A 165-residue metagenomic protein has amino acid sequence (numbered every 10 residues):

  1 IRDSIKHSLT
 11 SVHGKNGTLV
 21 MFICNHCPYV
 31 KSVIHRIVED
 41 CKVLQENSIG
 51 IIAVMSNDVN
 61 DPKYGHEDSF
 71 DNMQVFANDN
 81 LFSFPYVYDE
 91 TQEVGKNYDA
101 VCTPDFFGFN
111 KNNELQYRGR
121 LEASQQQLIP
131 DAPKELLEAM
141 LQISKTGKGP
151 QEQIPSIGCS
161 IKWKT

Functional and structural regions predicted by a protein language model:
I1-Q142, P150-E152: Chalcogenol-based redox active-site neighborhoods
A139-T165: Cysteine/selenocysteine-centered motifs that mediate thiol-based redox chemistry or coordinate metal-sulfur cofactors
